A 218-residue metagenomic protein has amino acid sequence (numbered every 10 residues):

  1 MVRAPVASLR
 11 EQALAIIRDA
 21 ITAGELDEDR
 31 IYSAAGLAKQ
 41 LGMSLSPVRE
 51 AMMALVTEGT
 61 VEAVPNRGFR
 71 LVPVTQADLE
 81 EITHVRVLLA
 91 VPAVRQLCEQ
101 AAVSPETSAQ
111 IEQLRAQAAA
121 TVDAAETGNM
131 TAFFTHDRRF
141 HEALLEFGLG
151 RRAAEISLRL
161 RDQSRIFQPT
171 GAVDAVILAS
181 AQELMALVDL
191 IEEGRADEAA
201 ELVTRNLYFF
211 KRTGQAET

Functional and structural regions predicted by a protein language model:
M1-E99, K211-T218: Short linear motifs at protein or domain termini
I21, L97, A101, A125 (+1 more regions): Hydrophobic residues in alpha-helical segments
I82, T107-L114, F133, D137 (+4 more regions): Hydrophobic packing residues in well-ordered alpha-helices of helical domains and bundles
V85-A102, R138-D174: Hydrophobic, amphipathic alpha-helical faces that serve as interaction scaffolds
L89, Q110, Q117, A124 (+6 more regions): Amphipathic coiled-coil alpha-helices
A90-R95, Q100-A120: Hydrophobic, well-structured mid-protein blocks that either form specific transmembrane helices
R115-V122, D162, P169-T218: C-terminal all-alpha effector/ligand-binding and dimerization domain of prokaryotic HTH-type transcriptional repressors
G128, L149-R151, G194-R195: Short loop-to-helix capping motifs
